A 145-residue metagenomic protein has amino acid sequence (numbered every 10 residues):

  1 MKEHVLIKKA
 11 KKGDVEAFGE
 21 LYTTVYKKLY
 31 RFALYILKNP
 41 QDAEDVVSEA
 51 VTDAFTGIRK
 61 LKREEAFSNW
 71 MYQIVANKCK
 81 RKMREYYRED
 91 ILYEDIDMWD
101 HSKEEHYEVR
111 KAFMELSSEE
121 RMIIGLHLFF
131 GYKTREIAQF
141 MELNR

Functional and structural regions predicted by a protein language model:
I7-R31, R121: A short, charge-rich alpha-helical start-of-domain segment used by transcription regulators
R31, D45-T52, T56, E65-N77: Structural recognition of an alpha-helix C-terminal capping motif at a helix-to-coil junction
N39, K133, E142-R145: Helix-turn-helix DNA-binding motif, specifically the short coil turn and the N-cap/start of the second
T56-R63, Q73-L92: Arg/Lys-rich amphipathic alpha helix in sigma70-family domain 2
R81, E85-M114, K133: Internal acidic/polar
I123-H127: A short pre-motif secondary-structure segment
Q139: Alpha-helical residues within the helix-turn-helix
